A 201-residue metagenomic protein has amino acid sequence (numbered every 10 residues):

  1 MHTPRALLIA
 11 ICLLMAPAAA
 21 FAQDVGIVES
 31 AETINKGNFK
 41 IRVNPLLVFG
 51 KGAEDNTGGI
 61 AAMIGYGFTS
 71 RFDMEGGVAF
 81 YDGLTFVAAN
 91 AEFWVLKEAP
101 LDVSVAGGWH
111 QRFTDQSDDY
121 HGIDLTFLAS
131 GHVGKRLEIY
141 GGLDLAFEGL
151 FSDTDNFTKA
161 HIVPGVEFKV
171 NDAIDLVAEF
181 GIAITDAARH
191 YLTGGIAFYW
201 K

Functional and structural regions predicted by a protein language model:
M1-A31: Cleavable N-terminal export/targeting peptides
V25-N56, G67, L84, V95 (+2 more regions): Outer-membrane beta-barrel transmembrane domain signature
G58-A61: Short, acidic/polar
M63-F80, F86-E92: Transmembrane beta-barrel domains of bacterial outer-membrane proteins
